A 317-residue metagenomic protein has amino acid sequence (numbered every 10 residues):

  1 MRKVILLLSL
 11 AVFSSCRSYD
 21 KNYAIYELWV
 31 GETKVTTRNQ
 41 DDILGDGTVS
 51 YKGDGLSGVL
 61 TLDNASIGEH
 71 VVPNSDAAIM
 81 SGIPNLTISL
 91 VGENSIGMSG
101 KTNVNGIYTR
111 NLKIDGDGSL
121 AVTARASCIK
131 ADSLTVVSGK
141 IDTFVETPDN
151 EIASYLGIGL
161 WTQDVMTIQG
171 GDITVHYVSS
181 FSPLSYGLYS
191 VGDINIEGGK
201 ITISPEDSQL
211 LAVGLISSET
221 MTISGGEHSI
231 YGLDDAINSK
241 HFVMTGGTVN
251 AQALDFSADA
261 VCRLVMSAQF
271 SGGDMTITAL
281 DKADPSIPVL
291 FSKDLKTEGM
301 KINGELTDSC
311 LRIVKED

Functional and structural regions predicted by a protein language model:
M1-V4: Positively charged n-region of N-terminal signal peptides that target proteins for export
L10: Extracellular glycan-targeting catalytic surfaces
S14-S15: C-terminal motif of bacterial Sec signal peptides marking the signal peptidase cleavage site
S18-D317: A composition-driven surface/loop motif
